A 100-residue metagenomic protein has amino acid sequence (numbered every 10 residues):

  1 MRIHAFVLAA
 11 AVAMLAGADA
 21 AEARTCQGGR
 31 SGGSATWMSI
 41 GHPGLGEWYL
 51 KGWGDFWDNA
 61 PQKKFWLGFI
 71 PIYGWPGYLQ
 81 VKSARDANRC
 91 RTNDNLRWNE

Functional and structural regions predicted by a protein language model:
A5, A18-H42, W53-E100: Transmembrane helix recognition focused on a "late"/terminal membrane span
A5-L15: Bacterial N-terminal signal peptides
E47-W48: Function-critical hydrophobic alpha-helical transmembrane segments in multi-pass membrane proteins
